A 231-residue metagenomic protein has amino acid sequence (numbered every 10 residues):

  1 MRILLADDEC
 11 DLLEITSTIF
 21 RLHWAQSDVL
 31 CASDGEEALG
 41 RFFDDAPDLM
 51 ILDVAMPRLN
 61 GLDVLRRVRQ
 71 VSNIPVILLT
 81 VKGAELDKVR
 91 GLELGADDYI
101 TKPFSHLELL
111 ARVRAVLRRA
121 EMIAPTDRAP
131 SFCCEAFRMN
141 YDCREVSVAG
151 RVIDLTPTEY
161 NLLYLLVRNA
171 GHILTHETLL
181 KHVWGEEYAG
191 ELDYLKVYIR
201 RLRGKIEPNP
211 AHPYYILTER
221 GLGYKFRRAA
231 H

Functional and structural regions predicted by a protein language model:
A6-D7, A32, M50, I100: Conserved sequence signature across two-component system core domains
D8, R66, Q70, P75-C133: Basic, amphipathic DNA-recognition helix from helix-turn-helix-like DNA-binding domains
E9-L30: Two-component/phosphorelay signaling modules centered on CheY-like receiver
C31-L49: Acidic, metal-coordinating helix/loop segments flanking the phosphotransfer/catalytic sites of two-component signaling
D34-E37, N60-D63, D87: Acidic catalytic/metal-coordinating carboxylates
M56: Receiver (REC) domain active-site loop signature in two-component systems and cognate sites in sensor histidine kinases
A115-H172, E177: Short, Lys/Arg-enriched segments at the junction into DNA-binding effector domains of transcriptional regulators
D154, I199, R203-H231: DNA-binding patch around the recognition helix
